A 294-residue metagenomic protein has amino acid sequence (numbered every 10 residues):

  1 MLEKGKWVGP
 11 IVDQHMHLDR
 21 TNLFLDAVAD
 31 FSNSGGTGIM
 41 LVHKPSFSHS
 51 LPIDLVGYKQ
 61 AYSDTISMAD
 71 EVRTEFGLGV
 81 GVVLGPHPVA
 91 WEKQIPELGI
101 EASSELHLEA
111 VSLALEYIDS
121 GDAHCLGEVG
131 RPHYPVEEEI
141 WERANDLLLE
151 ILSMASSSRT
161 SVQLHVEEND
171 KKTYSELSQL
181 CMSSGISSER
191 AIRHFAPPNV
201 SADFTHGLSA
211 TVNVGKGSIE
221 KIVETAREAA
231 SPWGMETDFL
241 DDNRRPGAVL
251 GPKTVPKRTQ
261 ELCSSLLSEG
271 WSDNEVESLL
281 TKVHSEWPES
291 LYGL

Functional and structural regions predicted by a protein language model:
M1-S158, L164, S175-I186, H194-V200 (+5 more regions): Mid-domain alpha/beta scaffold segments of enzyme catalytic cores
E168-K171: Gly/Ser/Thr-rich loops at beta-strand to alpha-helix junctions that form or flank small-molecule/cofactor-binding
